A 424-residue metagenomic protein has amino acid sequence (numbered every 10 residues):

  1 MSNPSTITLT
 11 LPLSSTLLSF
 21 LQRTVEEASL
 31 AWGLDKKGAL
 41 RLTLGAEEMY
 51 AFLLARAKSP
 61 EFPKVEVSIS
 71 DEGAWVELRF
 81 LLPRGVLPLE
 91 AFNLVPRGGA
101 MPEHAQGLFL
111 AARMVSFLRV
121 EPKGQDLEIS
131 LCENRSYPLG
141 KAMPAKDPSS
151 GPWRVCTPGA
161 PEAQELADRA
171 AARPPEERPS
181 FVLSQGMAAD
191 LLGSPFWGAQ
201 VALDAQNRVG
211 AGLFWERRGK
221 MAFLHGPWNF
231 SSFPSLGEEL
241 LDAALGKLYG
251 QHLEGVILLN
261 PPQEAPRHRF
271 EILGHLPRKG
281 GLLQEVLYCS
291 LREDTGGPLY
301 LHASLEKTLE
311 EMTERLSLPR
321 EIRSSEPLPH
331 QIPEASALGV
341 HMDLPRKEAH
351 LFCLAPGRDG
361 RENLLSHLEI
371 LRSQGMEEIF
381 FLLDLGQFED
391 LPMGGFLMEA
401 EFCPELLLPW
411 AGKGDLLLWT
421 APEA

Functional and structural regions predicted by a protein language model:
S2-T10, L139-A160: Conserved N-terminal entry element of GNAT/NAT acetyltransferase domains
L17-A28, P148-Q185, D294-E321, K347-L351: Short amphipathic alpha-helix that is part of the acyltransferase structural core
K36-F62, M114: Conserved ATP-binding N-box helix of the HATPase_c
A55-K64, M187-V201, A205-G210, E389-P392 (+1 more regions): A short helix-loop-beta-strand connector motif used in the catalytic cores of GNAT acetyltransferases and, in some
A74-L108: Glycine-rich/acidic phosphate-handling loop/turn and adjacent ATP-lid/helix of nucleotide-binding kinase/ATPase domains
G107-R113, S232-L248, D359-I370: Conserved acetyl-CoA-binding loop-helix of GNAT-fold acetyltransferases
Q125-E128, L248-P262, Q374-D384: Conserved GNAT acetyl-CoA-binding A-motif
S194-D242, E334-D359, E399, L407-K413 (+1 more regions): Conserved donor-binding loop and adjoining core beta-sheet/short helix segment in diverse acyl/aminoacyl transferases
